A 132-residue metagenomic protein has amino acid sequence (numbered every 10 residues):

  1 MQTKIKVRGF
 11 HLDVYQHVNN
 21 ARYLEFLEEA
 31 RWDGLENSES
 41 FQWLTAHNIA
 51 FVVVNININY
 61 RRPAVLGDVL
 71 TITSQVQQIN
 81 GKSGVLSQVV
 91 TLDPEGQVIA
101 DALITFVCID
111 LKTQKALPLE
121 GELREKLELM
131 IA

Functional and structural regions predicted by a protein language model:
M1-T71, I79-V85, V89-A132: Terminal targeting signals and extreme-terminal segments of soluble enzymes
